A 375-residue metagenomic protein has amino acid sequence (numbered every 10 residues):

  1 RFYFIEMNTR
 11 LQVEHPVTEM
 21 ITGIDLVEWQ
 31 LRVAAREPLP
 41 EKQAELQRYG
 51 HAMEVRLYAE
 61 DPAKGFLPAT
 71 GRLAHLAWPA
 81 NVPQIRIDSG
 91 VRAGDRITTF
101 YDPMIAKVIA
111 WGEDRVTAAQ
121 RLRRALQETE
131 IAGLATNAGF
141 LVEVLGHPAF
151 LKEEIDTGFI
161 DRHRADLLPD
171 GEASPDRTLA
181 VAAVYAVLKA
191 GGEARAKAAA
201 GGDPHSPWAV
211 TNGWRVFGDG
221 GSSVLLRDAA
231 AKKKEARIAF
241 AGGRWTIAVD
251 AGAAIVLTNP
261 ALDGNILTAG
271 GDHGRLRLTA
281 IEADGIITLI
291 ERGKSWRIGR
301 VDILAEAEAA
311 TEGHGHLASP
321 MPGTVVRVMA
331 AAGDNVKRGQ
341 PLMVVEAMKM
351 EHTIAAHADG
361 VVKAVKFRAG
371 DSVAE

Functional and structural regions predicted by a protein language model:
R1-Q12: Conserved metal-phosphate-binding beta-hairpin within the catalytic cores of diverse ATP-dependent phosphoryl-transfer
Q12, P16-G252, E375: Catalytic cores of soluble metabolic enzymes centered on carboxylation/carboxyl-transfer
E41-Y49, D161-L168, K294-S319: Long, charged amphipathic helices and adjacent flexible linkers at domain junctions
Q43-Q47, G65, I97-F100, N259 (+7 more regions): Replace "in large, NTP-powered and nucleic-acid-processing enzymes" with "in large, NTP-powered factors and other
K64, D156, G270-R300: Structured, non-catalytic alpha/beta "coupling" segments that mediate domain-domain communication and provide generic
G90, W111, P260-L262, V328 (+1 more regions): Residue-level recognition of beta-strand microenvironments
A254-H273: A conserved acidic, glycine/proline-rich C-terminal tail/linker
A307-E375: Structured functional modules or segments
